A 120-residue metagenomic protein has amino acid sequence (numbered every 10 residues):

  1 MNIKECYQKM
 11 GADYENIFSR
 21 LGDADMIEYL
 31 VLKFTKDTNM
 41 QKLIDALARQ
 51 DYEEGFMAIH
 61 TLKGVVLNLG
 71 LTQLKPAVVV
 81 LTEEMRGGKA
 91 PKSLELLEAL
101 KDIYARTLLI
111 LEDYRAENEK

Functional and structural regions predicted by a protein language model:
M1-K4, E28-L30, Q50, L67: Short secondary-structure boundary micro-motifs
M1-N16: N-terminal leader/targeting helix
K4-C6, V31-D37, T72: Short, 15-30-residue, compositionally biased linear elements with alpha-helical propensity or flexible coil
A12-T61, P91-R115: Long, amphipathic alpha-helical coiled-coil segments characteristic of histidine-phosphotransfer scaffolds
G55-A58, V66-R86: Short, well-ordered alpha-helical segments that carry or flank key catalytic/ligand-binding motifs at enzyme/regulatory
A116-K120: Short acidic DE-rich linear segments
